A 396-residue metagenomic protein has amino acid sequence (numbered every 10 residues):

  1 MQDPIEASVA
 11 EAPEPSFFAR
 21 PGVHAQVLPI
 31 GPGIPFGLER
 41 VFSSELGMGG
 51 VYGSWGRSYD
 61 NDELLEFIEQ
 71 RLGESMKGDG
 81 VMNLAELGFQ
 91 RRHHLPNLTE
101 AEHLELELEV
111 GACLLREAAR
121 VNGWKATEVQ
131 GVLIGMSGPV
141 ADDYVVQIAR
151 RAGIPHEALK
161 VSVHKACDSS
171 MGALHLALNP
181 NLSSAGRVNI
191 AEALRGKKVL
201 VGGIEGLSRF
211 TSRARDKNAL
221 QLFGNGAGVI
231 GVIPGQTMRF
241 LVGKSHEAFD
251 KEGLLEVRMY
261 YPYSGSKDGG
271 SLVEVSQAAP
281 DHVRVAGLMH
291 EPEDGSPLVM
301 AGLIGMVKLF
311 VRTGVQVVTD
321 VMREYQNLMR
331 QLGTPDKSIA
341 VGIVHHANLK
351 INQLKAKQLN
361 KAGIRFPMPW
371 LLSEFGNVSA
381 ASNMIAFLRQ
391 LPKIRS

Functional and structural regions predicted by a protein language model:
M1-K77, C113, G172-E274, M384-S396: Conserved beta-strand-centric core segments of catalytic alpha/beta enzyme folds
G22-F36, R40-F42, H103-G123, T127 (+1 more regions): Hydrophobic pocket-lining "lid/loop/helix" segments that shape and contact the acyl-thioester
G47, Q130-L133, K198-L200, A340: Conserved beta-strand elements of the Class I
L84-H94, E102-E105, M136-K198, I204 (+1 more regions): Conserved catalytic cysteine-centered active-site region of acyl-thioester-dependent Claisen-condensing enzymes
A85-E100, V299-L309: Gly-rich Lys/Arg/Thr-decorated short loops/hinges at beta-loop-alpha junctions or inter-strand turns that position
A126-V129, H156-A158, G196, D336-I339 (+1 more regions): A general structural motif
V140-A141, S208-R209, L349-Q353: Flexible loop/turn segments at secondary-structure boundaries
